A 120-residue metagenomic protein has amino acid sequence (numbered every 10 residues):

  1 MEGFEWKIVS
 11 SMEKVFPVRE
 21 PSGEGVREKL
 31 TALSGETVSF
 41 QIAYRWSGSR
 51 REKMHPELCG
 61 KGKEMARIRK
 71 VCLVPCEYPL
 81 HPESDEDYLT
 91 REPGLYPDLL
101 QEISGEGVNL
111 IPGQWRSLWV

Functional and structural regions predicted by a protein language model:
E2-E24, G48-W119: Surface-exposed binding patches on compact interaction domains or structured appendages
G25-E52: Contiguous beta-strand segments within globular domains
